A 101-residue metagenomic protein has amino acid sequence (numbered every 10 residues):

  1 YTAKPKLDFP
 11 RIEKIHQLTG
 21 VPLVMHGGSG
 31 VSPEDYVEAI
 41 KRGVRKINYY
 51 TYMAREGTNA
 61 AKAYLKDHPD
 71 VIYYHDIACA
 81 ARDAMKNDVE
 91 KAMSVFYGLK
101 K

Functional and structural regions predicted by a protein language model:
K4-M25: Alpha-helix-loop-beta-strand connector modules within alpha/beta enzyme cores
D8, K41-G43, Y64-D67: Short, hinge-like loop/turn segments at secondary-structure boundaries
P10-K14, E38, N87, K91: Alpha-helical scaffolding segments of alpha/beta enzyme cores, especially the outer helices of TIM-barrel or partial
V24-H26, A78-C79: Active-site mouth loops of central-metabolism enzymes
H26-G30, Y50-Y52: Active-site beta-loop-alpha junctions enriched in small/polar residues
G28-V44: Catalytic cores of alpha/beta
R42-N59: Glycine-rich phosphate-binding active-site loops on the catalytic face of alpha/beta enzymes
A63-K101: Extended, intrinsically disordered, low-complexity segments
